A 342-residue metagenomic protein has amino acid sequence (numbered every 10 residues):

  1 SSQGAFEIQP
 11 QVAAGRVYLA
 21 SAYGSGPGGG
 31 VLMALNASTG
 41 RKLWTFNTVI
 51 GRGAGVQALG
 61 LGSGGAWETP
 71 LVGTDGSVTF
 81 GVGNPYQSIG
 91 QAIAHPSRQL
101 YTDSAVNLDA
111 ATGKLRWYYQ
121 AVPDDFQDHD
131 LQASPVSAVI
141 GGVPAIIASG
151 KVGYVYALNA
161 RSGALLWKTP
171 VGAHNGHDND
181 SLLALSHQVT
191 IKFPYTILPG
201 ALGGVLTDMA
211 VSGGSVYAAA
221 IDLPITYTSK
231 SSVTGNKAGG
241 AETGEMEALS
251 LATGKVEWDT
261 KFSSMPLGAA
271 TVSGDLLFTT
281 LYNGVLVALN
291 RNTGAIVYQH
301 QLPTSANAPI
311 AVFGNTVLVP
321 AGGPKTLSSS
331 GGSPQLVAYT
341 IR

Functional and structural regions predicted by a protein language model:
S1, R41-I50, A54-L59, K114-P123 (+5 more regions): Aromatic (tryptophan-biased) beta-strands that constitute blades/sheets of beta-rich domains
Q3-L32, G60-A94, Q99-S104, D128-V155 (+6 more regions): Repeat-blade elements of multi-bladed beta-propeller folds
N36-R41, G73-G76, L108-K114, V139-G142 (+1 more regions): Secondary-structure boundary elements
S38, T74, A111, K151 (+5 more regions): Short, ordered coil/turn segments that flank beta-strands lining enzyme active or ligand-binding pockets
A288, G294: Catalytic-face loop-and-helix region of soluble metabolic enzyme cores
R291, Q301-S305: C-terminal soluble interaction/assembly domains
